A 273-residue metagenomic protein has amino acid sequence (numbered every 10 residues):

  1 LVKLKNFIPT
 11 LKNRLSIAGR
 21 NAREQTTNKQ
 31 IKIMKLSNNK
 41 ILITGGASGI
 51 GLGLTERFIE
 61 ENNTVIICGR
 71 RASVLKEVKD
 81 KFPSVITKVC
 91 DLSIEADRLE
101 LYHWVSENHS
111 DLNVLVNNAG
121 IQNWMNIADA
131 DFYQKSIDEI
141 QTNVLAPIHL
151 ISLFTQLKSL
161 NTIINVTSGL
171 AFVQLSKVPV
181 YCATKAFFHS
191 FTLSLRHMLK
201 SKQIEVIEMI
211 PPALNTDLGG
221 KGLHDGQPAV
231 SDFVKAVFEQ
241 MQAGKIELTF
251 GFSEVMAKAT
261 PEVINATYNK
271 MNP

Functional and structural regions predicted by a protein language model:
T44, L112-G120, N143, N165: Rossmann-fold scaffold of SDR-type NAD(P)-dependent oxidoreductases
G45-G49: Conserved glycine-rich cofactor-binding loop
K81-A96: Rossmann-fold cofactor-recognition segment
L99, Q122-I137, K177-V180: Conserved mid-core segment of classical short-chain dehydrogenase/reductases
I121, D131-I148, I164, F188: Catalytic Tyr-X3-Lys loop
I151, T184: Active-site helix of classical SDR
S168: Residue(s) in the substrate-gating loop at a strand-loop-helix junction that position the organic substrate next
E208-M209, T216, G220-E262: C-terminal helical subdomain
